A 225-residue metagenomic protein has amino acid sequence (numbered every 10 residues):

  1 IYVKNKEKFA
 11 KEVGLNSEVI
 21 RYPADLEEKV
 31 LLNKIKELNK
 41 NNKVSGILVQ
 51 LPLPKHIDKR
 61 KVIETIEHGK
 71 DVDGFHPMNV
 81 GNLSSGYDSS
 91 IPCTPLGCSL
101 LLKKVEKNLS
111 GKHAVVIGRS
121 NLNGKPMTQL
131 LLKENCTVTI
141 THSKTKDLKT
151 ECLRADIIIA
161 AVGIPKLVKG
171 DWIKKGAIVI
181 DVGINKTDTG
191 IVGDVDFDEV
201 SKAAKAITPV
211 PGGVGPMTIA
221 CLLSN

Functional and structural regions predicted by a protein language model:
I1-E7, S89-I178, T187-S201: Glycine-rich phosphate/diphosphate-binding loop of Rossmann-like nucleotide-binding domains
A10-A24, V138-I140: Short beta-strand elements in bilobed, periplasmic/extracellular small-molecule ligand-binding domains
G14-V19, V179, A206-I207: Conserved beta-strand scaffold positions in the cores of enzyme catalytic domains, especially in NTP/NDP-utilizing
V30-N42: Short, well-structured alpha-helical segments in soluble
N42-V44, A155: Short, high-confidence coil segments that cap the C-terminus of an alpha-helix and link into the following beta-strand
L48-H113, M127: Anion-binding alpha/beta catalytic cores of soluble intermediary-metabolism enzymes, centered on
L51, V162, V182-G183: Glycine-rich, N-terminal phosphate-binding loop of Rossmann-like dinucleotide-binding domains
K59-H76, V80, I180-N225: Rossmann-fold NAD(P)-binding glycine/threonine-rich loop
